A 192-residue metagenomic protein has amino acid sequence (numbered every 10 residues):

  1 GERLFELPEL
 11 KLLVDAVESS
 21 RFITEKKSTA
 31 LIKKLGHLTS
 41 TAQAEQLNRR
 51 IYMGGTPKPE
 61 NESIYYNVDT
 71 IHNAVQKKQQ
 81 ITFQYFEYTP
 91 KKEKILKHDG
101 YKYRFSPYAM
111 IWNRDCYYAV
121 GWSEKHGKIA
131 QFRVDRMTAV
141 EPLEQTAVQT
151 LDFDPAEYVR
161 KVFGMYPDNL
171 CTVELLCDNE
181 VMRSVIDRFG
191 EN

Functional and structural regions predicted by a protein language model:
E2-K92: Bulky hydrophobic/aromatic content
L10-V14, K78, M110, M137 (+1 more regions): A residue-level signal for conserved active-site and pocket-lining positions in enzyme catalytic cores
E18, G100, G127: Short, flexible active-site loop motifs that bind/organize anionic cofactors or intermediates
K33-T41, F86, K92-K94, G127-D135 (+1 more regions): Short low-complexity stretches enriched in small and charged residues
Y65-N67, K97, R104, N169: Residues that act as N-cap/strand-start positions at coil-to-secondary-structure junctions
T70-I71, P107, K161-G164: Generic recognition of flexible, low-complexity loop/linker segments
H72-S123: Loop-centered beta-sheet repeat module
W112, A119-N192: Surface-exposed, charged, gly/pro-rich loop-and-adjacent secondary-structure segments at domain edges
